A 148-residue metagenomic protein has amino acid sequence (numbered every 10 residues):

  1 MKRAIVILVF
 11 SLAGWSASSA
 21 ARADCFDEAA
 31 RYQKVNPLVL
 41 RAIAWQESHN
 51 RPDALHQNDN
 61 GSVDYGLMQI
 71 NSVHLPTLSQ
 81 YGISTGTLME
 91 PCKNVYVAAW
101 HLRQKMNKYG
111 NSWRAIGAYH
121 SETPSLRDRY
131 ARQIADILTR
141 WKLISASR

Functional and structural regions predicted by a protein language model:
M1-A4: Positively charged n-region of N-terminal signal peptides that target proteins for export
I7-W15: Bacterial N-terminal signal peptides
A17-S19: Domain-scale selection of a single, long terminal region that carries the protein's primary operational module
A21-R148: Catalytic glycan-binding domains that act on GlcNAc-containing polysaccharides
